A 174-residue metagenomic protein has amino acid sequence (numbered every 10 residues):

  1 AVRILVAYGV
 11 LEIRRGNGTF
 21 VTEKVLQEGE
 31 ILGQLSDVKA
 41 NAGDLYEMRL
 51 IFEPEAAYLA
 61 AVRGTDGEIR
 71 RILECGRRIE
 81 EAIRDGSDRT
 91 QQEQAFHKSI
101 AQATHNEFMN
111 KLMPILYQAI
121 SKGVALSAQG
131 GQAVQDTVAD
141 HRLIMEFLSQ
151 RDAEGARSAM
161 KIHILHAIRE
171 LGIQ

Functional and structural regions predicted by a protein language model:
A1-F52, Y58: Short linear motifs at protein or domain termini
M48-L126, D136-E146, G155-L165, E170: Conserved amphipathic alpha-helical segments that form helical-bundle/coiled-coil interaction surfaces
Q129-Q132: Structural signature of alpha-solenoid helical repeat scaffolds
